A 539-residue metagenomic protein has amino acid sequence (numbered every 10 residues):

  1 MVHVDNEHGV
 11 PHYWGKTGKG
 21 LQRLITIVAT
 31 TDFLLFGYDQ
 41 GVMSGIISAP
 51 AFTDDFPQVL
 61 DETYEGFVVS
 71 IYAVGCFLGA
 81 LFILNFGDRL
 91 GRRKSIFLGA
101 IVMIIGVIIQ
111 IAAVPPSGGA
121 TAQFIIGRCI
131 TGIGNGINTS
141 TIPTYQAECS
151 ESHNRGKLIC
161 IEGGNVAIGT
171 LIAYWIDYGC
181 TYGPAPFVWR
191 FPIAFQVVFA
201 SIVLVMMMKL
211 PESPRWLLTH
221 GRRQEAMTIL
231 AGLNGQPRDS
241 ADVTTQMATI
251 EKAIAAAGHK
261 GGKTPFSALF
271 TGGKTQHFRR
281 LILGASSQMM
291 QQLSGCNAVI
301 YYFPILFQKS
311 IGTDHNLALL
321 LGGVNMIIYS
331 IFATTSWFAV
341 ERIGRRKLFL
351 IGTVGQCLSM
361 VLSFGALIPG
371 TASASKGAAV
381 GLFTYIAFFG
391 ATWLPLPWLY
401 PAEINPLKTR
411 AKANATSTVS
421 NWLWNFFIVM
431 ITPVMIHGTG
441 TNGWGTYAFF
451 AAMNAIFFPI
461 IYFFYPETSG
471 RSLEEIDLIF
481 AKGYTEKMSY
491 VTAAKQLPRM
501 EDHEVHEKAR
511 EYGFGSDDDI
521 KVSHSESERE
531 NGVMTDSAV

Functional and structural regions predicted by a protein language model:
M1-N234, A248, I254-V539: Alpha-helical transmembrane bundle of multi-pass membrane proteins
G232-T244: Short intracellular "coupling" helices and adjacent cytoplasmic loop segments at the cytosolic face of multi-pass
